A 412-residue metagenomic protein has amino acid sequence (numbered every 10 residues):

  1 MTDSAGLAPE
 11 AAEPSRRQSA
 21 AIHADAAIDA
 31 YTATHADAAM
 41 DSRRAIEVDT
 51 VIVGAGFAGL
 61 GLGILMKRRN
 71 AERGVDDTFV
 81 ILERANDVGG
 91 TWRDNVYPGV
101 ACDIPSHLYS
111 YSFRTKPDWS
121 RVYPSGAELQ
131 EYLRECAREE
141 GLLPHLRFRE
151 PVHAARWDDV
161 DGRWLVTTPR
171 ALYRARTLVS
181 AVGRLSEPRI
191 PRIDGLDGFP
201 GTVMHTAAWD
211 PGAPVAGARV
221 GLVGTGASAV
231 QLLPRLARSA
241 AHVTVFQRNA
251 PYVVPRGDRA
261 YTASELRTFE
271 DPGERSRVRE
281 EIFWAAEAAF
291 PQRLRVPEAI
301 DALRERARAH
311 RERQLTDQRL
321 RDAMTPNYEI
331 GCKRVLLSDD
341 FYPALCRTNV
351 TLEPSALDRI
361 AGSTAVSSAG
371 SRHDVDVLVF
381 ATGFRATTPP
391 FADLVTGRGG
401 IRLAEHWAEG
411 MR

Functional and structural regions predicted by a protein language model:
M1-T50, R68-D77, Y97, E131 (+1 more regions): Extreme N-terminal leader/targeting segments of oxidoreductases
A45-E47, V51-I52, F57, L62 (+8 more regions): Rossmann-like dinucleotide-binding core of oxidoreductases
V48, I52-L146, Q247-A250, R313-R319: Beta1-alpha1 glycine-rich phosphate/pyrophosphate-binding loop at the start of Rossmann-like nucleotide-binding domains
R93-D103, I193-D197, L337-Y342, V395-R412: FAD-binding beta-loop-beta segment adjacent to the flavin cofactor pocket
K116-E135, R147, V223, R295-L303 (+1 more regions): Short beta-strand to alpha-helix junction loop
S120-S186, R359: Feature captures the FAD/FMN-dependent oxidoreductase FAD-binding
A263, V377, A381-R412: Glycine/threonine-rich phosphate-binding loop and adjacent beta-strand/alpha-helix elements that clamp
D301, E305-D374, L378: Alpha/beta-hydrolase fold catalytic core
